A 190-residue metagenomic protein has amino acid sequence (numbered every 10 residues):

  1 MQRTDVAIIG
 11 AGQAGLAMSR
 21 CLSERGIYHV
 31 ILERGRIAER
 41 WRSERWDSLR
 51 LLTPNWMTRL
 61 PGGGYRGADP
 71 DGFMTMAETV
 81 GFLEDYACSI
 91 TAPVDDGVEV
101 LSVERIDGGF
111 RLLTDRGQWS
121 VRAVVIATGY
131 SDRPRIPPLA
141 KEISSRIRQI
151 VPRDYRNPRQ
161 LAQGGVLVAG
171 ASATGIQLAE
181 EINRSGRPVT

Functional and structural regions predicted by a protein language model:
Q2-I31, L167-V168, T174-N183: N-terminal Rossmann-like FAD-binding beta1-loop-alpha1 element of flavoenzymes
D5, R122, G164: Conserved acidic residues
A14, R36-I37, S131, T174: Conserved Rossmann-like nucleotide-cofactor binding loop
M18, W41, R105, R135-P137 (+1 more regions): Short glycine-/acidic-enriched loop or helix-start segments at secondary-structure transitions that form or flank
Y28-E33, P188-T190: Short beta-strand "acidic-cap" motif of Rossmann-like dinucleotide-binding folds
E39-G81: Glycine-rich active-site loop/strand segments that organize a redox cofactor
G72-S131: Feature captures the FAD/FMN-dependent oxidoreductase FAD-binding
T75, T128-S185: Glycine-rich dinucleotide-binding loop and its adjacent helix/turn
